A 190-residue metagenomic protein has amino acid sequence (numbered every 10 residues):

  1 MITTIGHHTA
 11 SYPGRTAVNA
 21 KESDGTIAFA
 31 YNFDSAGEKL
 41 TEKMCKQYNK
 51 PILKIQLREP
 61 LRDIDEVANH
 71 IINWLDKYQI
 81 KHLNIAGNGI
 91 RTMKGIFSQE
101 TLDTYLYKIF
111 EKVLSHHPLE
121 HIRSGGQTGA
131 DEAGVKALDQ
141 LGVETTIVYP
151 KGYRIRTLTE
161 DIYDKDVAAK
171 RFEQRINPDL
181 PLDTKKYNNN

Functional and structural regions predicted by a protein language model:
M1-S124, T128-N190: Acidic/glycine-enriched connector segments
